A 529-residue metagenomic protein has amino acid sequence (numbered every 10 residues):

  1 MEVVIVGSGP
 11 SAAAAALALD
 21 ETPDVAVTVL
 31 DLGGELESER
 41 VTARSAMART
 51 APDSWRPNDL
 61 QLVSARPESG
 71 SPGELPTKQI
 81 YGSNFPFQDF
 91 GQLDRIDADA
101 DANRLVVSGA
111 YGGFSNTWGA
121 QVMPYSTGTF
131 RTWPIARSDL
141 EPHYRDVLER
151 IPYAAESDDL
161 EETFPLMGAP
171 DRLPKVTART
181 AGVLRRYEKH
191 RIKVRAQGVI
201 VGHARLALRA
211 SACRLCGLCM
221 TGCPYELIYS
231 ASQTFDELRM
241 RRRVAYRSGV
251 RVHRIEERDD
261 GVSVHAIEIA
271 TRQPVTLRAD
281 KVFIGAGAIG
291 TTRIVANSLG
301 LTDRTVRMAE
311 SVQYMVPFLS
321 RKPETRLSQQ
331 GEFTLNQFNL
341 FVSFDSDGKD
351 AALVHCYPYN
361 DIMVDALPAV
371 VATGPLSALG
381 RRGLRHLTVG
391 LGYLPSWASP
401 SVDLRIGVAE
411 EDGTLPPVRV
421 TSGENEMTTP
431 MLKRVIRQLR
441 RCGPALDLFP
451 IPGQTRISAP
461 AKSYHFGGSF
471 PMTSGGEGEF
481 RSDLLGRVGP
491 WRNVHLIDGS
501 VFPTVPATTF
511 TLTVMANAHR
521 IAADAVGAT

Functional and structural regions predicted by a protein language model:
M1, R272-K281, G285: Core beta-strand elements of the Rossmann-like FAD/NAD(P) dinucleotide-binding domain in flavoenzyme oxidoreductases
E2-S138, T302-K322, R326-E332, R520: N-terminal glycine-rich phosphate/pyrophosphate-binding loop and immediately adjacent elements
G34, A43-N84, A245, D280-L387 (+1 more regions): Mid-to-C-terminal "cap/lid" subdomains and adjacent gly/pro-rich loops that border and regulate access to redox
S54-P86, D97-A100, R104, Q121 (+3 more regions): Conserved redox-cofactor binding core of oxidoreductases
Q88-Q92, A204-A207, S211-G222, H253-E257 (+2 more regions): A glycine-rich dinucleotide-binding beta-alpha-beta segment and adjacent secondary-structure elements that constitute
R254-T276: Conserved beta-strand-loop-beta-strand element in the redox core of flavoprotein oxidoreductases
P368-A445, F449: C-terminal catalytic lobe of FAD-dependent flavoproteins
T504-A522: A conserved FAD-binding loop/helix module that cradles the flavin
